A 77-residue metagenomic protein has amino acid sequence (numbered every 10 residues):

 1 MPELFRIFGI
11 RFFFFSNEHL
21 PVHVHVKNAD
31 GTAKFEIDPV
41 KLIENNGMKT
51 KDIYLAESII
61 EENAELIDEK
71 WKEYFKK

Functional and structural regions predicted by a protein language model:
M1-L20: Short, charged/polar N-terminal "headpieces" of proteins
P2-R6, A29, K70: A generic short-segment signal for beta-strand/edge and adjacent turn/coil regions
L4, L42-N45, N63: Generic preference for hydrophobic/aromatic residues in regular secondary structure cores
F12-F15, F35, W71-F75: Aromatic side chains
F15-K49: A short, structured beta-strand/loop element
M48-K77: C-terminal structural segments of small proteins and small subunits
